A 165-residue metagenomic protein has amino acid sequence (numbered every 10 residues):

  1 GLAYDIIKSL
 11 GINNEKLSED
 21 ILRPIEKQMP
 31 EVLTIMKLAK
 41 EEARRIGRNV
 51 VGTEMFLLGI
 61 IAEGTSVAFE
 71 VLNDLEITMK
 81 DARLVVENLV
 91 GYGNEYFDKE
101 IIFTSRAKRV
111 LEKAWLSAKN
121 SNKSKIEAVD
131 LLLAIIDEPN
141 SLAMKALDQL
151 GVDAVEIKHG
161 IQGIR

Functional and structural regions predicted by a protein language model:
G1-R165: Histone-fold recognition with a strong bias for associated Lys/Arg-rich disordered tails
